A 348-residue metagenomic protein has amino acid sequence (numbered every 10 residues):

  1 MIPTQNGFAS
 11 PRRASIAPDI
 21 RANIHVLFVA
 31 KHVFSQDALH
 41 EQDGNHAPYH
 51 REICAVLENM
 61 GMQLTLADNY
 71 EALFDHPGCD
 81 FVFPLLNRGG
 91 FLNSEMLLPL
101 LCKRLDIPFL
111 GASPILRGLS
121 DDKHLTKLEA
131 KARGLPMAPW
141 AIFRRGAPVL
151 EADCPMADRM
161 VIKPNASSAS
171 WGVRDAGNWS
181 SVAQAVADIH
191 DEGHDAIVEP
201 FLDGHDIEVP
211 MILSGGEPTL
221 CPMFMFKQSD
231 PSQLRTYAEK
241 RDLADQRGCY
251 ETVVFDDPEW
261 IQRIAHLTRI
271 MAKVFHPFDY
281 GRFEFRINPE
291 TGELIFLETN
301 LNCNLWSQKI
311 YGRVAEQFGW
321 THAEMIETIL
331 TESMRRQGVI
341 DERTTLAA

Functional and structural regions predicted by a protein language model:
M1-F109, I115, S120-D121, L125 (+3 more regions): ATP-binding N-terminal substructure of ATP-dependent carboxylate-amine bond-forming enzymes
I2-N6, A14-L27, L64, F74 (+2 more regions): Active-site nucleotide/adenylate-binding loops and adjacent lid/helix of ATP-dependent enzymes
I2-S10, D257-A348: ATP-dependent carboxylate activation and anion-phosphoryl transfer catalytic cores that bind Mg-ATP to form
V26, C79-L85, V209-L213, G292-S307: A short beta-strand motif that forms the metal-chelation/ATP-contact edge of phosphoryl-transfer active sites
L66-Y70, P200, I207-E208, F278-E290: A short glycine-rich, hydrophobically flanked beta-strand micro-motif that places a catalytic Asp/Glu for divalent metal
P84, K127-A130, M156-A157, G215-G216 (+1 more regions): Short, hinge-like loop/turn segments at secondary-structure boundaries
G177-W260, H266, L294-I295: Phosphate-binding site of ATP-dependent enzymes
